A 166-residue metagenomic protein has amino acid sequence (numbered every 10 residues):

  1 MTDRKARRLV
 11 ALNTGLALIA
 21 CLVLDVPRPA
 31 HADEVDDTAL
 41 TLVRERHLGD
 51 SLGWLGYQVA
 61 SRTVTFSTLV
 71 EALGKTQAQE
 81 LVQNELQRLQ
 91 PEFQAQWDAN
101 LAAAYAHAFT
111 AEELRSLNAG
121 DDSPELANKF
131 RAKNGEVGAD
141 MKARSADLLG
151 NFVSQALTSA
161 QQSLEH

Functional and structural regions predicted by a protein language model:
M1-D3, A30-H31, V70, G74-Q77 (+2 more regions): A general boundary/transition motif marking the beginning of the first structured unit of a protein
T2-L16: Bacterial N-terminal signal peptides that target proteins for export
A11-T14, L22-V23, L55-Q58: Short, amphipathic alpha-helical segments
A20-P29: C-terminal segment of classical bacterial N-terminal signal peptides
A30-E34, H107: Short, surface-exposed loop and linker segments with low hydrophobicity and enrichment for Pro/Ser/Thr
E34-L86: Early exported N-terminus immediately downstream of N-terminal targeting peptides
R46, S67, Q77-H166: Compact alpha-helical subdomains of small soluble proteins
